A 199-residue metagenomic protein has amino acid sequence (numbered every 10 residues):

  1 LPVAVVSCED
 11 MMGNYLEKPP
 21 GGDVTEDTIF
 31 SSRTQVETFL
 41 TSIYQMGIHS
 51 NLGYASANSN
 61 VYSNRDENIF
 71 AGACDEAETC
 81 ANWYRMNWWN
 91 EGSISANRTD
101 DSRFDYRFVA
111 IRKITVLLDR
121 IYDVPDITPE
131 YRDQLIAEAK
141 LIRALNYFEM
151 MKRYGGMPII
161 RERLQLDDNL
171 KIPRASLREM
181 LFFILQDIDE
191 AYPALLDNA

Functional and structural regions predicted by a protein language model:
L1-P2: Sec-dependent N-terminal signal peptides
V5-S7: C-terminal motif of bacterial Sec signal peptides marking the signal peptidase cleavage site
E9-E138, I142-F182: Short acidic-aromatic linear motifs embedded in glycine-rich loops, typified by GG[WY][YF]DAGD(H) and related
L118, Y122, Y192, L196-A199: A conserved position within tetratricopeptide repeats
